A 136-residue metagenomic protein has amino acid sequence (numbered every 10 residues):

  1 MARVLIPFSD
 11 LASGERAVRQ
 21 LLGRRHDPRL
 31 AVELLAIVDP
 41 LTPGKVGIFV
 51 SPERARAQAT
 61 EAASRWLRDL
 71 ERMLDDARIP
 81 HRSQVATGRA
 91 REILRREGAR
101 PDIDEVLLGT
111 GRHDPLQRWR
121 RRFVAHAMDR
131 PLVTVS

Functional and structural regions predicted by a protein language model:
A2-V50: Small/aliphatic-rich secondary-structure junction motif
V4, L21, V32, L94 (+2 more regions): Hydrophobic structural packing positions in well-ordered secondary structure
A17-Q20, I93-E97, W119-R122: A short acidic, amphipathic alpha-helical/loop segment
E33-L35, R82-A86, V133-V135: General small-molecule cofactor/ligand-binding pocket signal
P52-R65: A short acidic, glycine-rich active-site loop that binds or catalyzes chemistry on phosphate/adenosine moieties
S64-I79: Phosphate/nucleotide-donor binding subsite
D75-V106: Structural beta-alpha unit
A99-S136: Gly/Ser-rich helix-loop-strand patches that form or flank binding pockets for ribonucleotide-derived cofactors
